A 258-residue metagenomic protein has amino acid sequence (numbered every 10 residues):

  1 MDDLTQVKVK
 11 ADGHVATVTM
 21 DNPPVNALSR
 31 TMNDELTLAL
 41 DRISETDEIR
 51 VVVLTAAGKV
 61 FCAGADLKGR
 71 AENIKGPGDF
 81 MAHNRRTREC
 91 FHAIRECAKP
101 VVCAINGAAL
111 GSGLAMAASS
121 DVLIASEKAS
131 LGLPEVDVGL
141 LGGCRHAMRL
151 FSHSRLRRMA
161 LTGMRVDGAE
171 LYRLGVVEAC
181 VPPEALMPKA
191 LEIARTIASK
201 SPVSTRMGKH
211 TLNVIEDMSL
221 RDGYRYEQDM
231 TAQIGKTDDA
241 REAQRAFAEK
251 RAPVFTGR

Functional and structural regions predicted by a protein language model:
M1-A57, H92: Conserved CoA-thioester-binding segment of acyl-CoA-metabolizing enzymes
M1-G13, N22, D47, G163-A169 (+2 more regions): C-terminal alpha-helix plus adjacent terminal tail
K8, E35, A56-C90, A109 (+1 more regions): Glycine- (often His-adjacent) and acidic-residue-rich active-site loop that binds/positions the CoA thioester
V18, L36, L54, D66 (+4 more regions): Terminal peptide-recognition signature
A39, R86-C97: Catalytic-core regions built around general acid/base machinery
H92-T205, K236-T237, R241-R245: Crotonase-fold acyl-CoA enzyme core
